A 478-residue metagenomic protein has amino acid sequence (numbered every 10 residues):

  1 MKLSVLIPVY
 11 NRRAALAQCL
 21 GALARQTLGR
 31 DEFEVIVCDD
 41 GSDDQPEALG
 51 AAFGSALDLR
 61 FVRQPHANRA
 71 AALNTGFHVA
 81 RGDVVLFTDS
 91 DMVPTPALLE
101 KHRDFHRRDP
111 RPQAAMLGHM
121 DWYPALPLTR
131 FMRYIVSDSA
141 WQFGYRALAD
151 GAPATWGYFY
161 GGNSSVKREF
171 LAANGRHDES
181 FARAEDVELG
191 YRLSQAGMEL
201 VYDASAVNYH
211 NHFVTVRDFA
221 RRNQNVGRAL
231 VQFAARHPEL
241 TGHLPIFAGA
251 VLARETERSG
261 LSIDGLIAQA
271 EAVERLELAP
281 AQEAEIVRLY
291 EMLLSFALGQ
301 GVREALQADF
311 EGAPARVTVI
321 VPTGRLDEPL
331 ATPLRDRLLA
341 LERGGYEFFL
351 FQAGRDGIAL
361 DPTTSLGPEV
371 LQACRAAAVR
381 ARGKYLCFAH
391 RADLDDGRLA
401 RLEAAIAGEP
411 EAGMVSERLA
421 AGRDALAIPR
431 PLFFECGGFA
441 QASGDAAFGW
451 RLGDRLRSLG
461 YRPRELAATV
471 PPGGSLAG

Functional and structural regions predicted by a protein language model:
L3-A15, C19, Q26, C38 (+1 more regions): A conserved hydrophobic helix/loop-capping motif in glycosyltransferases and polysaccharide synthases
A22, D39-A48, M92, R325-D327 (+1 more regions): A conserved acidic beta->alpha catalytic loop
A22-E32, P333-G345: Short, acidic, metal-binding catalytic loop of nucleotide-sugar glycosyltransferases
Q64-A80, T364-R380: Glycine-rich, basic loop-to-helix element that forms the pyrophosphate-binding segment of sugar-nucleotide handling
V85, L386: Short aromatic/hydrophobic "clamp" motif used to bind/position activated sugar donors
A97-M132, D393-A420: Conserved donor NDP-sugar-binding/catalytic core segment of glycosyltransferases
H119, I135-W156, P410-R423, F433-F434: Short, flexible, basic/aromatic active-site loop/helix in glycosyltransferases
L200, A204-V287, G473-G478: Active-site-adjacent helix/loop segment of glycosyltransferases that harbors family-specific signature motifs
